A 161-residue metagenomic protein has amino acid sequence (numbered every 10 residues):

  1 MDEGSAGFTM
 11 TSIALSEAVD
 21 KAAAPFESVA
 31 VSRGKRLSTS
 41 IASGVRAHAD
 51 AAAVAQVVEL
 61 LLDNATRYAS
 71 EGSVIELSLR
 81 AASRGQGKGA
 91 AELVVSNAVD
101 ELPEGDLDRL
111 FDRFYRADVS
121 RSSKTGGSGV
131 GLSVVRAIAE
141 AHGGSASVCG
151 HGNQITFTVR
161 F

Functional and structural regions predicted by a protein language model:
T9-A14, V31, R36-R46, A82: Conserved catalytic submotifs in the C-terminal HATPase_c
K35, G143-G144: Conserved glycine-rich
V54-A55: A residue-level detector for a conserved hydrophobic packing site within the catalytic ATP-binding domain
A65-T66: Short helix-loop "hinge" at the ATP-lid/N-box region of the Bergerat-fold HATPase_c
G72-G89: Short beta-strand/loop element within the Bergerat-fold HATPase_c
L102-R116: Short conserved segment of the HATPase_c
G131, V135: Short alpha-helical Gxxx[C/S/T] motif in the catalytic ATP-binding
